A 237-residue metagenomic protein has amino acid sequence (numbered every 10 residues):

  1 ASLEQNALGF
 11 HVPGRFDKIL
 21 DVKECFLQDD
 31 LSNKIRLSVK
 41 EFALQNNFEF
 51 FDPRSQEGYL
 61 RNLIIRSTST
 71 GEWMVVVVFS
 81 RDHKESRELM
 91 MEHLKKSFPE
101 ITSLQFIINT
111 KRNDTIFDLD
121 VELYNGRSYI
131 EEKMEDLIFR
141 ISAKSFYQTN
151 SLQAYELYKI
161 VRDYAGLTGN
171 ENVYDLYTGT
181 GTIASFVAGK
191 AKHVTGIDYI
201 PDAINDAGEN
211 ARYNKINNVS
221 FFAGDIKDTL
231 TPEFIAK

Functional and structural regions predicted by a protein language model:
A1-E122, M134, D163-N172, A236-K237: SAM-dependent transferase fold signal centered on methyltransferase-like domains, encompassing both Class I
S86-E88, E92-K237: Rossmann-like S-adenosyl-L-methionine
